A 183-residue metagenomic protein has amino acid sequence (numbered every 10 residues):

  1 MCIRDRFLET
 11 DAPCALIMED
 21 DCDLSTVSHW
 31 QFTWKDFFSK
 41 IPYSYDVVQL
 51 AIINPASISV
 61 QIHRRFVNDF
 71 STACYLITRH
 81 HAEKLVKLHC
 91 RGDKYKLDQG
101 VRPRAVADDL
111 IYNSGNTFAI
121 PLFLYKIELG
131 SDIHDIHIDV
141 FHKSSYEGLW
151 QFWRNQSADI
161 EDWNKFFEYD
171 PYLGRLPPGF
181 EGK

Functional and structural regions predicted by a protein language model:
M1-M18, C22-K183: An acidic/histidine-cluster motif and surrounding catalytic segment that typifies divalent-metal-assisted enzyme active
